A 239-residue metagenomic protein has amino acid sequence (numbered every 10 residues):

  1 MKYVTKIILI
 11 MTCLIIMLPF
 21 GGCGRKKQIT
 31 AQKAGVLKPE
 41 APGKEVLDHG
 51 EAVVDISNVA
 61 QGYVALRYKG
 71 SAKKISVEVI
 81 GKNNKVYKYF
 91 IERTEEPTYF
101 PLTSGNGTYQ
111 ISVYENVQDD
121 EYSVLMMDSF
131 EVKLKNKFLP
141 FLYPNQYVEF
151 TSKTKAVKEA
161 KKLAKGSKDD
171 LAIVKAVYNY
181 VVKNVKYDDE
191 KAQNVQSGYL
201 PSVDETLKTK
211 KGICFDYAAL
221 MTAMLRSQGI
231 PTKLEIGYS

Functional and structural regions predicted by a protein language model:
Y3-D169: N-terminal accessory/pre-domain segments preceding catalytic cores
L9, Y87, V195, C214-F215: Residues in flexible loops and secondary-structure boundaries
P144-G212, L220-T222: Secondary-structure boundary elements
D216-S239: Hydrophobic/aromatic-rich core segments of domains that either
